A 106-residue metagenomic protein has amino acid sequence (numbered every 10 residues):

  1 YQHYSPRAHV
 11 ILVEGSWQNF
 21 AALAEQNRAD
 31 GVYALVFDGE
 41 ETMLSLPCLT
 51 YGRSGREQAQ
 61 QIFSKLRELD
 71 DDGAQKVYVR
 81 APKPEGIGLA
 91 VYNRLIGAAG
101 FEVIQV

Functional and structural regions predicted by a protein language model:
Y1-G100, I104: A C-terminal functional module that forms or caps the active site or interfaces directly with catalytic machinery
